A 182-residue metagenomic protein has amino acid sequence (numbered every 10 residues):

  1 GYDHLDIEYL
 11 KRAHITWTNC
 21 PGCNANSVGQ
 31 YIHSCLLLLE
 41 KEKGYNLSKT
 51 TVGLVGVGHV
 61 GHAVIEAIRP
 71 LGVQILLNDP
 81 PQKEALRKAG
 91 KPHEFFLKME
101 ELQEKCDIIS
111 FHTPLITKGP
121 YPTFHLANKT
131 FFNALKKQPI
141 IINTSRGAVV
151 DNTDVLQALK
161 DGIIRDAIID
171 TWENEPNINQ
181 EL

Functional and structural regions predicted by a protein language model:
G1-Y45: Phosphate/diphosphate ligand-binding glycine-rich loop within oxidoreductases
L5, S27, A63, V150 (+1 more regions): Residues that form or flank phosphate/diphosphate-binding pockets in enzymes that use nucleotide phosphates
Y9, A67, F131: Hydrophobic/aromatic ligand-binding patch that stacks against planar heteroaromatic rings of cofactors or nucleotides
C35-G72, G90: Glycine-rich NAD(P)-binding loop of Rossmann-like domains
I75-L77: Short beta-strand "acidic-cap" motif of Rossmann-like dinucleotide-binding folds
D79-P81: N-terminal Rossmann-fold cofactor-binding loop
E84-E181: Rossmann-like adenosine-cofactor binding region
